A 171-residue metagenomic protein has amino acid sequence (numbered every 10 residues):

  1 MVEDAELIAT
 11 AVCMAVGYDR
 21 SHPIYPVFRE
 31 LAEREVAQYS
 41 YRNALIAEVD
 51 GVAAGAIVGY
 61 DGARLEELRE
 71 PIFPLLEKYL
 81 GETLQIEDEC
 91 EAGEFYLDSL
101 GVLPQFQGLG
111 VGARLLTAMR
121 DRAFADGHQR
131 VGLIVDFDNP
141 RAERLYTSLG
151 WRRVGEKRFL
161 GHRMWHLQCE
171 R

Functional and structural regions predicted by a protein language model:
V2-A32, R69, F73-Y79: Conserved GNAT-fold acetyl-CoA-binding loop/helix
H22-A44, E48-D50, A54: Active-site rim helix/loop that mediates acceptor-substrate recognition in acyltransferases
I46, V52-D61, Y96, G101: Conserved beta-strand in the GNAT
D61-S99: Conserved acyl-donor/pantetheine-binding loop and adjacent beta-alpha core of acyl/acetyltransferases and related
G93-F95, Q107, A123-I134: Conserved GNAT acetyl-CoA-binding A-motif
D98-Q107, L133-A142, R158-M164, Q168-R171: Conserved beta-strand-loop-alpha-helix junction that forms the acyl-donor binding cleft
G108-A125, R144-S148: Conserved acetyl-CoA-binding loop-helix of GNAT-fold acetyltransferases
T147-G155: Conserved acetyl-CoA-binding loop of GNAT-fold acetyltransferases
